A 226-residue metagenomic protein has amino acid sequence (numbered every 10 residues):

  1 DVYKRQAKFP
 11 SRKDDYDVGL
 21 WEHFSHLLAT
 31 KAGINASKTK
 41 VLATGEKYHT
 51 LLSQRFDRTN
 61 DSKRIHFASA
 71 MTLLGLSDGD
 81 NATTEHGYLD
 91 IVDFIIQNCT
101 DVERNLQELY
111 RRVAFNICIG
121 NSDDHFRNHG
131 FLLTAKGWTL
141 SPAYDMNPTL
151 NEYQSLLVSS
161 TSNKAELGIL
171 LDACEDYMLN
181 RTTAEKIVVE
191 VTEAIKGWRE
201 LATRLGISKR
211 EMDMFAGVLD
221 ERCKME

Functional and structural regions predicted by a protein language model:
D1-N81: Conserved ATP-binding subdomain of kinase catalytic cores across diverse folds
K13-A32, G87-E152: Conserved kinase catalytic-core segment
F24-L28, A173, L201: Amphipathic alpha-helical segments that form well-ordered structural scaffolds and often line/cohere around active
T44-E46, L109, V113, E185-K196: Small/polar glycine-rich anion-binding or flexible loop at a beta-alpha turn
T50-R55, P142, K196-A202: A short beta-strand motif that forms the metal-chelation/ATP-contact edge of phosphoryl-transfer active sites
L73-L89, F94, F131-A184: Catalytic-core segments of enzymes that bind and process phosphorylated/nucleotide-bearing substrates
Q97, G137-L140, E200-E226: Regulatory N- and C-terminal appendages and interdomain linkers associated with kinase/kinase-like NTP transferase
L179-V188, K209-F215: Short, surface-exposed acidic
